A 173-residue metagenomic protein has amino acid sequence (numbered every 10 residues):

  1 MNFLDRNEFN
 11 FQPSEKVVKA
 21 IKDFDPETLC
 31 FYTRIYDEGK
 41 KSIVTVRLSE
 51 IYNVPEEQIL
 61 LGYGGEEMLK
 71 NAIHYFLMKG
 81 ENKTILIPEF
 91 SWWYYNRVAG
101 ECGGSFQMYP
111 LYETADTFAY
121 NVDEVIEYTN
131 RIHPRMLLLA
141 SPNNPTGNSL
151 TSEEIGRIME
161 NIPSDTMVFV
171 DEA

Functional and structural regions predicted by a protein language model:
M1-N71: N-terminal small-domain helix-loop-helix segment of the aminotransferase-like
N7-F11, W92, N143-N144: Short, solvent-exposed loop/turn segments at secondary-structure junctions
P55-I59, N82-T84, D165, E172: Short acidic capping loops at alpha-helix termini that bridge into adjacent secondary structure
E67-L77, V170-E172: Glycine/small-residue-rich loop that forms an oxyanion/phosphate-binding "nest" at active or ligand-binding sites
Y75-L139: PLP-dependent aminotransferase-like
F90, E172-A173: Short strand-turn motif at the edge of the Rossmann-like AdoMet-binding core
D116-E172: Active-site phosphate-binding strand-loop segment of PLP-dependent enzymes
